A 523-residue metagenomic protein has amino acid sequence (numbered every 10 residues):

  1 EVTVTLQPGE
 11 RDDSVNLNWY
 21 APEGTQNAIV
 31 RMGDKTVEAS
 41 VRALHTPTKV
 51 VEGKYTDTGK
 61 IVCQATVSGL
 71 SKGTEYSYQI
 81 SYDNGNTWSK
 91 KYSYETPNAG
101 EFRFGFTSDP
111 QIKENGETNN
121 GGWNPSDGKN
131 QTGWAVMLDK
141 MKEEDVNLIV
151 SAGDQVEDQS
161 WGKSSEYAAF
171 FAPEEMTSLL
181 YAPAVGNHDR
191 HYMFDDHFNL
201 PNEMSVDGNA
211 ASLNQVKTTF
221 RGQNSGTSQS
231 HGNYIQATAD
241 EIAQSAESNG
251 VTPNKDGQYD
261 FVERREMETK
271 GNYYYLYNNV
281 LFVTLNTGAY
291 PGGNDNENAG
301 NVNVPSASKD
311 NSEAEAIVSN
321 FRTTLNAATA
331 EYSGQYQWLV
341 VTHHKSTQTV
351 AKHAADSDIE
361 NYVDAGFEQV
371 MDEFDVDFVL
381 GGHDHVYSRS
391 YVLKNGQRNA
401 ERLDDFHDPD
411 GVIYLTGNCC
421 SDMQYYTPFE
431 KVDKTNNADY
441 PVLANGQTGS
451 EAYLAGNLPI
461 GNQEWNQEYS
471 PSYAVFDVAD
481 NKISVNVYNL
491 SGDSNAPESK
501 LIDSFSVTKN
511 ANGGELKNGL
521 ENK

Functional and structural regions predicted by a protein language model:
E1-I29, R42, T46-P47, V51-E52 (+8 more regions): Metal-dependent phosphoesterase/phosphodiesterase active-site architecture
R11-N16, K72-E75, Q79-S160: N-terminal active-site segment of His-dependent metallophosphoesterases
R31-T36: Extracellular low-complexity, O-glycosylation-prone stalks/linkers
V67-S71: Short, flexible loop/turn segments at beta-strand junctions in immunoglobulin-like and fibronectin type III
D109, G153-D154, G186-N187, H344 (+1 more regions): Active-site glycine-centered loops adjacent to acidic/histidine catalytic or metal-binding residues that shape
P110-N130, Q155-S164, Y259-D260, N286-Y290 (+2 more regions): The substrate-binding groove and active-site-proximal loops of carbohydrate-active enzymes, especially glycoside
N130-M193, E373: Core catalytic region of metal-dependent phosphoesterases/phosphodiesterases, especially metallo-beta-lactamase-like
Q155-A172, R190-E203, A351-E360, S388-G396: Metal-dependent catalytic neighborhoods of phosphoester/phosphodiester hydrolases
